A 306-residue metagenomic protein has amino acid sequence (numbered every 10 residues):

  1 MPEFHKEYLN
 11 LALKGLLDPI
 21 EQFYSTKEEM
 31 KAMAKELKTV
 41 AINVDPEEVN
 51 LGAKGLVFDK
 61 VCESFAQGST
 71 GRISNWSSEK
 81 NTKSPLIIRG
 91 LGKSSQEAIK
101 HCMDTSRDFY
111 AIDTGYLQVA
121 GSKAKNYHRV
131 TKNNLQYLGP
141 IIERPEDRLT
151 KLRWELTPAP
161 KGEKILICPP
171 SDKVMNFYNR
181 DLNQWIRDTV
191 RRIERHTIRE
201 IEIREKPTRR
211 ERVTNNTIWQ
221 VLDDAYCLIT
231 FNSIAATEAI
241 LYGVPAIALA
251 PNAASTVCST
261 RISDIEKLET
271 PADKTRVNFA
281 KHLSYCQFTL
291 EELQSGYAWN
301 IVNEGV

Functional and structural regions predicted by a protein language model:
M1-P85, K173-V174, G305: N-terminal pre-catalytic "stem/leader" segment of glycosyltransferase-like enzymes
H5, G71-S122: Extended catalytic core of nucleotide-activated donor transferases of GT-like folds
A41-E47, I112-Y116, E163-V174, R204-P207 (+1 more regions): Short loop/turn segments at strand-loop or loop-helix junctions that form parts of catalytic or ligand-binding pockets
D45, C168-P169, D181-I218: Catalytic donor nucleotide-activated moiety binding site of glycosyltransferases and closely related
E47-G52, G92-S95, D172-N176, T208-R210 (+1 more regions): Short acidic, S/G/P-rich loop/turn micro-motifs used as interaction or catalytic elements
K54-E63, S95-Q96, D181-R192: Well-ordered, non-membrane alpha-helical segments in soluble/globular domains
W76-S78, R199-A246, P251: Donor nucleotide-activated moiety binding/catalytic core segment of transferases that use nucleotide-activated donors
G121-G162, N176, V257-V306: Leloir-type glycosyltransferase catalytic cores
